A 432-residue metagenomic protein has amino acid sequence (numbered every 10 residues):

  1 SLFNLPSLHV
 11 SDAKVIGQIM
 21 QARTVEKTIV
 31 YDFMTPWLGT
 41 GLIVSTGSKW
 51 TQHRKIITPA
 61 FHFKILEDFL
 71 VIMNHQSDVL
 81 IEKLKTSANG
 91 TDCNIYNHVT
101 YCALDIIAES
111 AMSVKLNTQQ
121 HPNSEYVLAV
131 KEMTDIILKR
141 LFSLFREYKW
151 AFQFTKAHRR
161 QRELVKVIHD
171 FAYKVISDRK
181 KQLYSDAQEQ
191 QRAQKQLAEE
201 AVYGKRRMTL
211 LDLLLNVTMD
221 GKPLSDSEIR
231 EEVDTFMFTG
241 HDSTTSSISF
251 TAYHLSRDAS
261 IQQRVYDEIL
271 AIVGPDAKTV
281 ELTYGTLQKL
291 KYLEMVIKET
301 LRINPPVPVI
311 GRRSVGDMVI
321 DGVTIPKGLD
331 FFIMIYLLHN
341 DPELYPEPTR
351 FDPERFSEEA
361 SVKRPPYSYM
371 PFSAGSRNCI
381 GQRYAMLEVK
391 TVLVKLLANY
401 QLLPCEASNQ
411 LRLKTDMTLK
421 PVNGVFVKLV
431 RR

Functional and structural regions predicted by a protein language model:
L5-P6, A13, Y31-M112, S124-K181 (+4 more regions): Cytochrome P450 catalytic-domain helical core, especially the substrate-recognition surface and oxygen-activation
I16-P36, Q52, Y345-P346, E359 (+1 more regions): Cytochrome P450 catalytic domain signature, combining two hallmark sequence patches
P59, D234, T239, E359-V389 (+1 more regions): Cytochrome P450 heme-thiolate "Cys pocket" and heme-binding signature region
F61-F69, C93-N94, R159-R160, A201-Y203 (+3 more regions): Conserved, non-catalytic sequence blocks in retroelement Pol enzymes and Pol-derived host proteins
H62, L164-I248, K278-T286, L290 (+3 more regions): Conserved cytochrome P450 catalytic core segment spanning the I/J/K helices
A103, I107, M112, L164-A172 (+7 more regions): Central I-helix of cytochrome P450 enzymes
A259-I261, Q382-K420: Cytochrome P450 heme-binding "Cys pocket" and the immediately downstream C-terminal segment
I333-S361: Conserved cytochrome P450 K-helix/beta-meander segment immediately N-terminal to the heme-binding cysteine loop
